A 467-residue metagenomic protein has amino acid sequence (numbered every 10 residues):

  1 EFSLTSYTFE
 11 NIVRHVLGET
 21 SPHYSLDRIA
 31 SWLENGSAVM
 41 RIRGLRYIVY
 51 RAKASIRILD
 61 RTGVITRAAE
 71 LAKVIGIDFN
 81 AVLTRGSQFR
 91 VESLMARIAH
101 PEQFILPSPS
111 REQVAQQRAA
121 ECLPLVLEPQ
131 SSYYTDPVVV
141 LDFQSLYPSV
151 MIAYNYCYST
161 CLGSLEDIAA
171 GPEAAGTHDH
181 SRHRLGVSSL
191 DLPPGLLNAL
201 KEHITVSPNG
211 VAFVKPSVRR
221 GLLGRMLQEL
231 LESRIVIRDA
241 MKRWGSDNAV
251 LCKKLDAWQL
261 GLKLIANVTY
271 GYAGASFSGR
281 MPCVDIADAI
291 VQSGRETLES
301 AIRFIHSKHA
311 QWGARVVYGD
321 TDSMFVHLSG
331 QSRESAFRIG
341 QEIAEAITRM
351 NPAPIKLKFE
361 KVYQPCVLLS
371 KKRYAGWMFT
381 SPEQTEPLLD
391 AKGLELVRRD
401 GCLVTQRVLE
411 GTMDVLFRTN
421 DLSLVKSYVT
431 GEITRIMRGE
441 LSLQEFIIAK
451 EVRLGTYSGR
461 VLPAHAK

Functional and structural regions predicted by a protein language model:
E1-K53, G176: Active-site-proximal helix-loop-helix substrate-binding element of RNase H-like nuclease domains
E1-L4, E112-A275, K372-E395: Catalytic nucleotidyl-transfer cores of nucleotide-processing enzymes
E1-T5, M40-R51, S87, V138-V139 (+9 more regions): Catalytic cores of large soluble enzymes that bind and process phosphate-bearing ligands
E19-I29, T160-G163, R315-V317, P354: Short, surface-exposed acidic
L33-N155, L162-L165, G171, H178 (+4 more regions): Common nucleic-acid-contacting/processivity interface regions adjacent to the catalytic cores of nucleic-acid enzymes
I65, C161, W244-D247, S276 (+3 more regions): Secondary-structure transition/capping motifs at alpha-helix termini and the adjoining loop/turn into the next element
R315-D320, F359: Short beta-strand
F325-K467: C-terminal polymerase-core module
